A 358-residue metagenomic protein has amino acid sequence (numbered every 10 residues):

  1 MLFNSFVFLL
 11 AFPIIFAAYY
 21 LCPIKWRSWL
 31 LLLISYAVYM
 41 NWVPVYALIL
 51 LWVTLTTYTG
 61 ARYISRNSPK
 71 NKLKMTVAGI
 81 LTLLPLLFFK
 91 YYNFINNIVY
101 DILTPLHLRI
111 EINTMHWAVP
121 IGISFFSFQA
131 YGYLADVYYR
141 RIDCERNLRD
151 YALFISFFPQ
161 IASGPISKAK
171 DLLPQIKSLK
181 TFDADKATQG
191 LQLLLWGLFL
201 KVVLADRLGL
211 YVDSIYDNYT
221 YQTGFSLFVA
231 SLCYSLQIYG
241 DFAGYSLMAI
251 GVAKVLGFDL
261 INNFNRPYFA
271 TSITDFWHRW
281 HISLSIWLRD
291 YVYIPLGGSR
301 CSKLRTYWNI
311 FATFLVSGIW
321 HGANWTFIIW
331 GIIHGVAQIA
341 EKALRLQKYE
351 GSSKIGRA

Functional and structural regions predicted by a protein language model:
M1-R357: Membrane-embedded transmembrane alpha-helical bundles that form the catalytic cores of multi-pass lipid-modifying
